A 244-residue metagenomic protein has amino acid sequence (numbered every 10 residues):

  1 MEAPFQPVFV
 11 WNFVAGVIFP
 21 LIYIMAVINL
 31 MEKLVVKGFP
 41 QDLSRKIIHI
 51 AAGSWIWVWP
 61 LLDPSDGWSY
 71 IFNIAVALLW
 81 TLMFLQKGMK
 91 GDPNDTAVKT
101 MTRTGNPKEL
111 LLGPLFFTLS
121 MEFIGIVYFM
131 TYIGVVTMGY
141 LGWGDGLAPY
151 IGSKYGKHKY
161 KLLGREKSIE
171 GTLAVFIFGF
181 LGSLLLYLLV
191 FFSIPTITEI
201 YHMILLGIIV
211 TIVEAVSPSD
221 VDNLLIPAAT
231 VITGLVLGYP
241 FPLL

Functional and structural regions predicted by a protein language model:
E2-A15, I28-I71, T81-G182, L189 (+1 more regions): Interhelical loop and helix-boundary elements at the membrane-water interface of polytopic inner-membrane proteins
Y23-V27: Intrinsically disordered, low-complexity regulatory segments at domain boundaries and processing junctions
V76-A77: Selective transmembrane alpha-helices of multi-pass membrane proteins
P242-L244: Membrane-interface junctions at the ends of membrane-embedded or membrane-associated helices
